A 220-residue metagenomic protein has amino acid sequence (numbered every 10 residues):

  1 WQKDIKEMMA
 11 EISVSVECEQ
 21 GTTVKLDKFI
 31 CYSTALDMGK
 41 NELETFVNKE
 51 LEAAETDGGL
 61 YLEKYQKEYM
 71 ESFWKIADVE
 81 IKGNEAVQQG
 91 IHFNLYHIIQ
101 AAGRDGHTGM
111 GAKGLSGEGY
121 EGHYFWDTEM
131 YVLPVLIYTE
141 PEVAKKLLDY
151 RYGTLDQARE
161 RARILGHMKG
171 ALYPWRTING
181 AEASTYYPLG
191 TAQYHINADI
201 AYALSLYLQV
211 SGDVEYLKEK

Functional and structural regions predicted by a protein language model:
W1-Y120: Acidic/polar, glycine-enriched structural segments that form the non-catalytic walls/loops of the carbohydrate-binding
D4, E11, I81-N84, E121-G122 (+3 more regions): Short, charged/polar micro-motifs that form catalytic or ligand-binding hotspots
Q20-T22, D127-M130, L136-A144: Short, solvent-exposed loop/edge-beta patches enriched in aromatic
L36-N41, A77-I81, Y138, E142 (+1 more regions): Inter-helical turn/loop segments and adjacent helix faces that build the functional surface of alpha-helical bundle
Q89, G122-E129, T139, A192-D199 (+1 more regions): Aromatic- and histidine-enriched alpha-helix N-cap/loop-to-helix transition segments that scaffold the rims
N94, Y131, I200: Conserved hydrophobic/aromatic pocket- or pore-lining residues that grip, position, or stack substrates in active sites
A102-S116, E142-V210, E215-E219: Helix-terminus loop motifs that line ligand-binding clefts
